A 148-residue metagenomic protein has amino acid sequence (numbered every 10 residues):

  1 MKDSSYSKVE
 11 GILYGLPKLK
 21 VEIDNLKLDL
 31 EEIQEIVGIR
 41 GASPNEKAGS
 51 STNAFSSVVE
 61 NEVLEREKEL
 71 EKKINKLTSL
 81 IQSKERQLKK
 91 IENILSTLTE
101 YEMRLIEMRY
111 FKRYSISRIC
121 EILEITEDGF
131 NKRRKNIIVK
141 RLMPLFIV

Functional and structural regions predicted by a protein language model:
M1-N93, F146-V148: N-terminal interaction/assembly modules
L105-I106: A short pre-motif secondary-structure segment
R109-Y110: Short helix-to-turn junction characteristic of helix-turn-helix DNA-binding domains, especially the helix
R118-E124: Short alpha-helical "recognition helix" segments of helix-turn-helix
F130-R134: Helix-turn-helix DNA-binding helix
I138-F146: C-terminal flanking helix
